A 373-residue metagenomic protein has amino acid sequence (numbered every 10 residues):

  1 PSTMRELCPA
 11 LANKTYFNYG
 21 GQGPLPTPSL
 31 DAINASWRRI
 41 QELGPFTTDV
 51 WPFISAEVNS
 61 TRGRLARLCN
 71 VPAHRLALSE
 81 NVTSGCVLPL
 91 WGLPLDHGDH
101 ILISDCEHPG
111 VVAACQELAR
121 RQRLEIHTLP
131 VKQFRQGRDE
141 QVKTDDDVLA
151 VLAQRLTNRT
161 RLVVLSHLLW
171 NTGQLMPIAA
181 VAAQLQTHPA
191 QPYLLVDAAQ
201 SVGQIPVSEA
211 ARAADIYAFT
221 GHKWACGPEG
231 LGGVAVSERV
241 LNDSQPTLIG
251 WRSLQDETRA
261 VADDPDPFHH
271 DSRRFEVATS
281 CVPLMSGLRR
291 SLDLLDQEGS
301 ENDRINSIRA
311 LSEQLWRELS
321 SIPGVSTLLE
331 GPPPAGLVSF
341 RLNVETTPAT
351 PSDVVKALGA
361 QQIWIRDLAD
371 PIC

Functional and structural regions predicted by a protein language model:
P1-C373: Pyridoxal 5′-phosphate
